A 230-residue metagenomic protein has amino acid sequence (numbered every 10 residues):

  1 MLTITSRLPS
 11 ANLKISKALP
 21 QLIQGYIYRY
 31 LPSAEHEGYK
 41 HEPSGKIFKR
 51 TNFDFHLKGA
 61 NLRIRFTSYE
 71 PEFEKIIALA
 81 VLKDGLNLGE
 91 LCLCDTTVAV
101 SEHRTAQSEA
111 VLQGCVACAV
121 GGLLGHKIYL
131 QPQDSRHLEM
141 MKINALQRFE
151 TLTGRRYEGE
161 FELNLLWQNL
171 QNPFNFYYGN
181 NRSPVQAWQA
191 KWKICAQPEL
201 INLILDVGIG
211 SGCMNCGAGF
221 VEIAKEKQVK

Functional and structural regions predicted by a protein language model:
M1-K230: RNA-interacting cores
